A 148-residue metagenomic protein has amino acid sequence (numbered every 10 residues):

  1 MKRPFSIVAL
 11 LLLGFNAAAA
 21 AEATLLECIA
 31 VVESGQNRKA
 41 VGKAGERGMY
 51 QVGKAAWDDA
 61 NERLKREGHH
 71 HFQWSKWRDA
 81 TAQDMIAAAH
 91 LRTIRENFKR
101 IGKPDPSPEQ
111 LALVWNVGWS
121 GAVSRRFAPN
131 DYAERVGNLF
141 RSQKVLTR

Functional and structural regions predicted by a protein language model:
K2-L10: Sec-dependent signal peptide recognition, specifically the positively charged N-region followed immediately by
L10-A18: Hydrophobic h-region of N-terminal signal peptides that target proteins for export in Gram-negative bacteria
A18, E22, R141-R148: Extracytoplasmic and endomembrane cell-envelope/extracellular-matrix remodeling and assembly machinery
E22-A23, G42-Y50, K76-D84, P104-P108 (+1 more regions): Solvent-exposed, acidic/flexible segments
E22-N37, V52, A87-A88, L111-W119: Short, functionally critical alpha-helical segments immediately adjacent to catalytic or ligand/cofactor-binding
V41-E67: N-terminal, post-signal-peptide region of Sec/Tat-exported proteins
D58-A122, G137: Alpha-helical segment that forms one wall of the substrate-binding/catalytic cleft in peptidoglycan-active domains
W115, V123-Q143: Short, low-complexity, polybasic intrinsically disordered segments
